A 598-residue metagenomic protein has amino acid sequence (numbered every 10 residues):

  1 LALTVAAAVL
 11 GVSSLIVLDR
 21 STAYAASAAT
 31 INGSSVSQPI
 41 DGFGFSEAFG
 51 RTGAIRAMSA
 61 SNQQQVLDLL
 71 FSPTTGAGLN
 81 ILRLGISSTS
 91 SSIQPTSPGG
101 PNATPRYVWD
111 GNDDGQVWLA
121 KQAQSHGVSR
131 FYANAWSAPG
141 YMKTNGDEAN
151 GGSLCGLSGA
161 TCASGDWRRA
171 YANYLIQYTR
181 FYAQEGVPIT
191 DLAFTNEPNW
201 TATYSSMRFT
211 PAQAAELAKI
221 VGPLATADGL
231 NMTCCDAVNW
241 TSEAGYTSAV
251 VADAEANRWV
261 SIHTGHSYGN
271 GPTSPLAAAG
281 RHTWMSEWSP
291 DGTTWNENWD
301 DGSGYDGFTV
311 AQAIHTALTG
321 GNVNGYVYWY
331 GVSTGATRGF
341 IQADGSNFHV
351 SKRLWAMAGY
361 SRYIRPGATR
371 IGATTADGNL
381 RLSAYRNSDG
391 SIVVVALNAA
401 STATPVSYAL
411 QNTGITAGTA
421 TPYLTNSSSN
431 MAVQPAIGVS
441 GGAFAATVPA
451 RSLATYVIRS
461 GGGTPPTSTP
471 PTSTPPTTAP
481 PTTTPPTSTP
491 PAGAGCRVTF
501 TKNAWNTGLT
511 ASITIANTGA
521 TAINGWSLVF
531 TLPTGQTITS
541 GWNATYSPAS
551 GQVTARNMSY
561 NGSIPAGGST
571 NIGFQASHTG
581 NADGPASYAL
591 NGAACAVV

Functional and structural regions predicted by a protein language model:
L1-Y24, T477-T478, T482: Secretory targeting and sorting signals
A26-G186: N-terminal catalytic cores of secreted or lumenal carbohydrate-active enzymes
A170-D191, T195-G292: Active-site neighborhood of glycoside hydrolase catalytic domains
H282-R362, R370-L380: Aromatic/acidic polysaccharide-binding cleft in carbohydrate-active enzymes
A376-G418, R451, N506, I515-N517 (+1 more regions): Carbohydrate-binding surface patches
L397-P465, S550-Q552, N561-I564: C-terminal beta-sandwich/jelly-roll accessory domains of carbohydrate-active enzymes
I458, G573-V598: Terminal connector regions
G461-A494: Ser/Thr/Gly/Pro-rich low-complexity, disordered linker/stalk segments of secreted and cell-surface proteins
